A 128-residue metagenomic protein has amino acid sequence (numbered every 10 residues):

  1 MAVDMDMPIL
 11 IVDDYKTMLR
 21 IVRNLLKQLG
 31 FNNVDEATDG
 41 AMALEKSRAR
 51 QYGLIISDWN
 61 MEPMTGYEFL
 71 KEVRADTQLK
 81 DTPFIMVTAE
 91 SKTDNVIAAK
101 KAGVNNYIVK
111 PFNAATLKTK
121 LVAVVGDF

Functional and structural regions predicted by a protein language model:
K16-D35: Two-component/phosphorelay signaling modules centered on CheY-like receiver
R23, E68, S91-N106: Alpha4 helix (beta4-alpha4-beta5 surface) of REC/receiver domains from two-component response regulators
E36-E45, G66: Helix N-cap/capping motif at the beta->alpha junctions
E45, Y67-K80: Short amphipathic alpha-helix used as the core "switch/output" element in two-component signaling
Q51-I56: Active-site beta3 strand of CheY-like receiver
M61: Receiver (REC) domain active-site loop signature in two-component systems and cognate sites in sensor histidine kinases
F112-L121: C-terminal output helix
